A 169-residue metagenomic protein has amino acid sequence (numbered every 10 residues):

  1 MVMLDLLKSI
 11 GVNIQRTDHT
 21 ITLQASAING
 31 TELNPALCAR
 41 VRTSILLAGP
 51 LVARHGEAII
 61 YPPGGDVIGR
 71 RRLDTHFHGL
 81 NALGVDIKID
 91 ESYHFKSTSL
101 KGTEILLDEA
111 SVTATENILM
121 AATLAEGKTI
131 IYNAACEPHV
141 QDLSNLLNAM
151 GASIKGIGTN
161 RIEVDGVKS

Functional and structural regions predicted by a protein language model:
M1-S169: Structural preference for solvent-exposed beta-strand-turn elements and adjacent flexible terminal/loop segments within
